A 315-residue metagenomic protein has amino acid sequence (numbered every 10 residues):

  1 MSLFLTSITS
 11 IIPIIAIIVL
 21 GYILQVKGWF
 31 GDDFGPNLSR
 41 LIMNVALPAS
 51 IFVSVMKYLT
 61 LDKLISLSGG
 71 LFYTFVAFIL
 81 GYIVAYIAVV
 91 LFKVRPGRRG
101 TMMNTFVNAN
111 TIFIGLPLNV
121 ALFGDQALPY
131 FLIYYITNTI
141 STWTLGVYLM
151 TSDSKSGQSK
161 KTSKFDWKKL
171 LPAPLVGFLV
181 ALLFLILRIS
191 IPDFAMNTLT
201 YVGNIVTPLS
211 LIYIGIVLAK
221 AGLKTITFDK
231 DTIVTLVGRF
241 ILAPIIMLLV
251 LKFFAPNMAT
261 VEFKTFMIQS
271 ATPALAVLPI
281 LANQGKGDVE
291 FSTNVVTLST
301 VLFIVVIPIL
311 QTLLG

Functional and structural regions predicted by a protein language model:
M1-G315: Alpha-helical transmembrane segments of multi-pass small-molecule/ion transporters
